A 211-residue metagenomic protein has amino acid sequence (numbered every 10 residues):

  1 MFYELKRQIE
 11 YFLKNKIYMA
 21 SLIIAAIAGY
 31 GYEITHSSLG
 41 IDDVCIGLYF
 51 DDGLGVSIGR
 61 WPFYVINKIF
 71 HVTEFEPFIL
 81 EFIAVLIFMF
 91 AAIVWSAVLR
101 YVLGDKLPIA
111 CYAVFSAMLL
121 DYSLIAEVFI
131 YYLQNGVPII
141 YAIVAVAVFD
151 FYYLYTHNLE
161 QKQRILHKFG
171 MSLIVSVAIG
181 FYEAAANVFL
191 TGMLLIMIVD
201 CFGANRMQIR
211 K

Functional and structural regions predicted by a protein language model:
M1-I27: Start-transfer (signal-anchor) and selected internal transmembrane alpha helices of multi-pass inner/ER membrane
A28-L48, L54-I66: Extracytoplasmic catalytic/substrate-binding loops of multi-pass membrane glycan-assembly enzymes
L54-L86: Short hydrophobic/aromatic helix or loop-helix immediately within or flanking a transmembrane segment in polytopic
V56, R60, I87, L107-Y155 (+3 more regions): Membrane-interface micro-motifs in multi-pass membrane enzymes
E81-S96, L119-L120: Transmembrane alpha-helical segments of multi-pass membrane glycosylation machinery that act on lipid-linked glycans
F149-V177, N205-K211: Short hydrophobic alpha-helices at membrane interfaces in multi-pass membrane enzymes
H167-E183, V188-F189, L194: Membrane-interface alpha helices of multi-pass inner-membrane proteins
V188-K211: Perimembrane helix-loop-helix junctions
